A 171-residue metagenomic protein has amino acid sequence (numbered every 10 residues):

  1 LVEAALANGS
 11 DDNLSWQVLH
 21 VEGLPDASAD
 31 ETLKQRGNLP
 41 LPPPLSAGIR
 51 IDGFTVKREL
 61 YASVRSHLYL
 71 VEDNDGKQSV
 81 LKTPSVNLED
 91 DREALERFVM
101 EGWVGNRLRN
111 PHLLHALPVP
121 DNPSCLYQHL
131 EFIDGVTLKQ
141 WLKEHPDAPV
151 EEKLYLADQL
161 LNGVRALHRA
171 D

Functional and structural regions predicted by a protein language model:
K57-V64, L68: Protein kinase glycine-rich loop
Y69-L70, K77-V86: Glycine-rich ATP phosphate-binding loop
L88-R107: AlphaC helix of the eukaryotic protein kinase fold
R109-L113: Flexible N-lobe loop architecture of eukaryotic-like protein kinase catalytic domains
V119: Activation-segment/catalytic-loop signature of the eukaryotic protein kinase fold
P123-T137, W141: Conserved short submotifs of the Hanks-type protein kinase catalytic core that shape the nucleotide-binding pocket
L156-A157: Activation segment signature within eukaryotic-like protein kinase domains
N162-D171: Protein kinase catalytic-loop region centered on the HRD/HxD motif
